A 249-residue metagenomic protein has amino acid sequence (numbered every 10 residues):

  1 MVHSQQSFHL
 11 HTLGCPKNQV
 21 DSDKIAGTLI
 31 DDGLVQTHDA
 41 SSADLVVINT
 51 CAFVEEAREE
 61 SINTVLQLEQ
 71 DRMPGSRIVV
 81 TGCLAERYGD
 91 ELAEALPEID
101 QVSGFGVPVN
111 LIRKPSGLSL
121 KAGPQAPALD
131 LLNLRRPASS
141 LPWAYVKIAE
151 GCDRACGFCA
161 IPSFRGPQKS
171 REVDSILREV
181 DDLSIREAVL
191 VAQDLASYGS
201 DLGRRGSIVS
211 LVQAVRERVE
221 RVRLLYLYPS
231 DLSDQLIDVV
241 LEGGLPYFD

Functional and structural regions predicted by a protein language model:
M1-Y198, Q235-D238, G244, D249: Proteins enriched for Cys/Gly/acidic motifs involved in redox and nucleic-acid/cofactor modification
C15, G199-R218: Radical SAM enzyme [4Fe-4S]-AdoMet core and its adjacent flexible, acidic and glycine-rich loops/tails across
R171, G203-G206, D231: Residue-level signal for the nucleotide or nucleotide-sugar donor/cofactor binding architecture
D194, Y228-S230: Conserved acidic residues
V209-R221, S233-D249: Radical SAM/AdoMet-radical enzyme domain recognition
